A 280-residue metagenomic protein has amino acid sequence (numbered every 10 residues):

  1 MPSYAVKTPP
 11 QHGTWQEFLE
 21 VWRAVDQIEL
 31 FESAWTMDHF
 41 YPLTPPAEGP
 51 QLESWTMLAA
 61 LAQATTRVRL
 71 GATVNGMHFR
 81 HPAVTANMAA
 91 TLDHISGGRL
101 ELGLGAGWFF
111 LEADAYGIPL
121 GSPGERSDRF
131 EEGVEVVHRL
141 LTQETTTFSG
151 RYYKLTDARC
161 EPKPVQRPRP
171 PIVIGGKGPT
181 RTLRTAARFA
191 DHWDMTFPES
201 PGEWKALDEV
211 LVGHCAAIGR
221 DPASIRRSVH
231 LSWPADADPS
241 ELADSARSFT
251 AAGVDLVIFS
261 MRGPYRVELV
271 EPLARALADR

Functional and structural regions predicted by a protein language model:
M1-R280: Active-site-adjacent structural elements that line small-molecule/cofactor binding pockets in enzymes
